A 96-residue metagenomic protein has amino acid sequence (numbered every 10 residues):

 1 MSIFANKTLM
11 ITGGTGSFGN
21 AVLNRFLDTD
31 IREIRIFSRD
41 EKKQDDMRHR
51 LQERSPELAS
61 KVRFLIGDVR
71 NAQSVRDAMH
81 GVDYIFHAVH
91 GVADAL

Functional and structural regions predicted by a protein language model:
M1-K7: A short, basic/flexible loop-to-alpha-helix module at the beginning of a structural domain
K7-T29: N-terminal Rossmann NAD(P)H-binding glycine-rich loop of SDR-like oxidoreductase domains
M10, R35, L65: Conserved Rossmann-like nucleotide-binding pocket used by diverse enzymes that bind dinucleotide cofactors
V22-L23, Q44-Q52: Short, well-ordered amphipathic alpha-helices
D30-D46: Conserved glycine-rich Rossmann-like NAD(P)H-binding loop of the short-chain dehydrogenase/reductase
I31, L51-L96: NAD(P)H-binding glycine-rich loop region in Rossmannoid oxidoreductase-like domains and their noncatalytic homologs
